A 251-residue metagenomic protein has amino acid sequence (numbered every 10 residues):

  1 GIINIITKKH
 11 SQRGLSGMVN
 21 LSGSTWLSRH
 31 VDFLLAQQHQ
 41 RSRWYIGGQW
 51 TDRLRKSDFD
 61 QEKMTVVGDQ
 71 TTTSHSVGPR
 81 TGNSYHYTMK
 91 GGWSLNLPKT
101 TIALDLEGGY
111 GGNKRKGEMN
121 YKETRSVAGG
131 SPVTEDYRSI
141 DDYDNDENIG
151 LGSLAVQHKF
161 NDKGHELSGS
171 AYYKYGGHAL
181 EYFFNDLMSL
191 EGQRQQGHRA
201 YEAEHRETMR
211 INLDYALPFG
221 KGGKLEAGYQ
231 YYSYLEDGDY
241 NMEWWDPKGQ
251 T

Functional and structural regions predicted by a protein language model:
G1-N20, V31-F33: N-terminal periplasmic accessory domains that precede and gate Gram-negative outer-membrane beta-barrel machines
I6-K8, G14-L15, D58, H86-G91 (+4 more regions): Surface-exposed extracellular loop regions of Gram-negative outer-membrane beta-barrel proteins
S16-G17, H75, T134-S139, Q195-G197 (+1 more regions): Glycine- and acidic
N20, G78-P79, D141, A200: Beta-strand-rich interaction surfaces with strong enrichment in secreted/lumenal proteins
G23, L27-D58, D69-G117, D144 (+1 more regions): Transmembrane beta-barrel wall of Gram-negative outer-membrane proteins
F33, S57-Q70, R115-V133, A179-M188 (+1 more regions): Outer-membrane beta-barrel translocator domains and adjoining extracellular loop/strand segments of Gram-negative
Y45, K63-T72, L97, R125-T134 (+4 more regions): Short coil/turn motifs at helix boundaries and re-entrant loops, enriched in small/polar and proline residues
T88-G112, D141-T251: Face-selective signature of the C-terminal outer-membrane beta-barrel domain
